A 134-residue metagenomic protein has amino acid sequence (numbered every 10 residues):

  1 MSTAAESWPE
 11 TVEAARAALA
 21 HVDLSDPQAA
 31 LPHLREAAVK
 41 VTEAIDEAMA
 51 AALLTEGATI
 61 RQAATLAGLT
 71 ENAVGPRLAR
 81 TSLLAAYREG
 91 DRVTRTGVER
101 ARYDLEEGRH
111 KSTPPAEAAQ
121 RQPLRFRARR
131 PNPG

Functional and structural regions predicted by a protein language model:
M1-S25, E107-G134: General nucleic-acid-binding
L24-A38: Short, Lys/Arg-enriched N-terminal segment that forms or immediately precedes the first helix of a structured domain
V39-G57: Short, amphipathic alpha-helical "recognition" segments used to contact nucleic acids or chromatin
L53, A63-A64: The alpha-helix within a helix-turn-helix
N72: Key DNA-contact positions within bacterial/archaeal DNA-binding proteins
L84-D104: Short Lys/Arg-enriched helix C-cap and helix-to-coil transition segments that create basic nucleic-acid-contact patches
